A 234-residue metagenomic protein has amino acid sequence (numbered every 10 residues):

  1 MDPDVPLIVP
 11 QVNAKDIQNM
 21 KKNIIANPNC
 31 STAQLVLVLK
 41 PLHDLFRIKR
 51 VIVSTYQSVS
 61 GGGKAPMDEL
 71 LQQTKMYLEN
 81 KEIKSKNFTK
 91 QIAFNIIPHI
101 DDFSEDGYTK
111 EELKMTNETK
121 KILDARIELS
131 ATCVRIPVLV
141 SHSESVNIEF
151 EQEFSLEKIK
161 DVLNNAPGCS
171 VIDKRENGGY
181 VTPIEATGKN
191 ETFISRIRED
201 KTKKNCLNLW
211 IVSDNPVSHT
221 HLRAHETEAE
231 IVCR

Functional and structural regions predicted by a protein language model:
M1-I92, E128, T182, N190-F193 (+2 more regions): N-terminal Rossmann-like NAD(P) cofactor-binding subdomain of oxidoreductases, focused on the glycine-rich
C30-S31, T55-G62, I96-F103, C133-V138 (+1 more regions): Glycine-rich beta-alpha junction loops
I96-C133: Oxyanion-binding "anion nests"
D124, G168-K189, I194-E199: Long, compositionally biased stretches enriched for glycine and/or charged residues
E153-I159, H219: Short, conserved charged micro-motifs
K158-A166: Short amphipathic alpha-helices in soluble, non-transmembrane regions that often serve as interface/regulatory elements
T220-A229: Conserved small/polar residues in nucleotide/adenosyl-binding loops
I231-R234: Hydrophobic alpha-helical segments, chiefly the membrane-spanning helices and signal/signal-anchor peptides
